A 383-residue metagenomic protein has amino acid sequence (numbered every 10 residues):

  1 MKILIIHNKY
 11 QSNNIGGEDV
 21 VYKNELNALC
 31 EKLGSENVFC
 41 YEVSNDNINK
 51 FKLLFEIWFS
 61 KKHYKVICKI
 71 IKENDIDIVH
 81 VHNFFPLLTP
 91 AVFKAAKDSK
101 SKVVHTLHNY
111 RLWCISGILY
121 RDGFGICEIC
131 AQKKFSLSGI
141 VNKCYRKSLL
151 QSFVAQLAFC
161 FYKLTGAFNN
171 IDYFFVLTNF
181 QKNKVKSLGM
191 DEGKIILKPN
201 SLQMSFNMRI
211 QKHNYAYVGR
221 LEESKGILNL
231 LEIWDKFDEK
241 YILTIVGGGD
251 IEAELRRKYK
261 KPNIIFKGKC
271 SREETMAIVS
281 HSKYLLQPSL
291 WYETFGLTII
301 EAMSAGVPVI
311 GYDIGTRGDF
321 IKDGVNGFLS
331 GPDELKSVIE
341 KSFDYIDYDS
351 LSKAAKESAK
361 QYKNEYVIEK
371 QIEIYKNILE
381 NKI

Functional and structural regions predicted by a protein language model:
Q132-F206, K267: Donor nucleotide-sugar binding/catalytic pocket of nucleotide-sugar-dependent glycosyltransferases
F175, N200-L202, N207-K225, L231-D235: Conserved donor-binding/catalytic core segment of Leloir-type glycosyltransferases
E254-E273: Nucleotide-activated donor-binding/catalytic signature segment of Leloir-type glycosyltransferases, i.e., the conserved
K269-C270, I278-S282: Short alpha-helical donor nucleotide-sugar binding micro-motif in glycosyltransferases
M276, I299-S304, G318-D319: Short alpha-helical segment that forms part of, or immediately flanks, the ligand-binding pocket in carbohydrate-active
S280-T294, V307: Acidic donor-binding loop of glycosyltransferase active sites
D323-D333, K341-I346: Conserved acidic donor-binding segment of nucleotide-sugar-dependent glycosyltransferases
D347-Y362, K370-E373: A short, well-ordered alpha-helix in the C-terminal region of glycosyltransferases
